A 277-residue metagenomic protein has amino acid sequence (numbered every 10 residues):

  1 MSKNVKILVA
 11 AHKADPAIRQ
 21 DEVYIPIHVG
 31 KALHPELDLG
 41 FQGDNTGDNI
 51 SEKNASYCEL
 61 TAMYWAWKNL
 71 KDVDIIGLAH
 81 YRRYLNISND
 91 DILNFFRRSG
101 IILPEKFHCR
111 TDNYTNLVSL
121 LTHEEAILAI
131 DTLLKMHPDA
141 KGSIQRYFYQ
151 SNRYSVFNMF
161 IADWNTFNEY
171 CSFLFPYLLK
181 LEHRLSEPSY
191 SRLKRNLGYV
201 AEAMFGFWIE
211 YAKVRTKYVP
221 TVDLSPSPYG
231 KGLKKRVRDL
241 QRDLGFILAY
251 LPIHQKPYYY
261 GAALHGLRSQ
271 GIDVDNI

Functional and structural regions predicted by a protein language model:
M1-I277: ER/Golgi luminal nucleotide-sugar-dependent glycosyltransferases, focusing on the catalytic module
